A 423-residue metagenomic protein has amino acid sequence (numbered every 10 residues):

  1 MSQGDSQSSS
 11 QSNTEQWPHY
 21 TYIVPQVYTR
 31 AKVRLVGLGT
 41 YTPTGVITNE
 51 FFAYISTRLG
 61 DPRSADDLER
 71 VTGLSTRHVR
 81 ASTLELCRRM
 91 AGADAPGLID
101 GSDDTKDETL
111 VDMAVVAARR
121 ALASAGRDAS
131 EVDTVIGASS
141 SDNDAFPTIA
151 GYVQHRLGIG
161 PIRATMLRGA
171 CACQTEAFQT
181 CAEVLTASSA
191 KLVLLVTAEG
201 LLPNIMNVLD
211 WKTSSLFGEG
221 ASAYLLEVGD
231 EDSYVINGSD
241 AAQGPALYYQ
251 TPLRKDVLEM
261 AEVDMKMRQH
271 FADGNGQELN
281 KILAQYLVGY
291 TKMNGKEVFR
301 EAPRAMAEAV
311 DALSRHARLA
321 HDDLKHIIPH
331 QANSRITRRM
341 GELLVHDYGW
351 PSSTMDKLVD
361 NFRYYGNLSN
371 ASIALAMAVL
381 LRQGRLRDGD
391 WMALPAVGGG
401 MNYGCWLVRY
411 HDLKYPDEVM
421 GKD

Functional and structural regions predicted by a protein language model:
M1-I55, T175-Y249, S372-D423: Conserved beta-strand-centric core segments of catalytic alpha/beta enzyme folds
N13-R30, P43, V115, R119-L122 (+2 more regions): Hydrophobic pocket-lining "lid/loop/helix" segments that shape and contact the acyl-thioester
V27, G60, S102, K106-M113 (+8 more regions): Catalytic cores of large soluble enzymes that bind and process phosphate-bearing ligands
K32, V36-D107, M113: N-terminal glycine-rich anion-binding loop in soluble enzyme alpha/beta folds
L35, L84-A170, T175, A309 (+1 more regions): Conserved beta-ketoacyl condensing-enzyme motif
E69-A91, G101, T105-E108, S140-V193 (+1 more regions): Conserved catalytic cysteine-centered active-site region of acyl-thioester-dependent Claisen-condensing enzymes
E131-G137, A164-R168, A190-A198, S233-N237 (+3 more regions): Beta-strand segments within the central parallel beta-sheet cores of soluble alpha/beta enzyme folds
T148-G151, N207-V208, R339-E342, C405-L407: Short amphipathic alpha-helical segments
